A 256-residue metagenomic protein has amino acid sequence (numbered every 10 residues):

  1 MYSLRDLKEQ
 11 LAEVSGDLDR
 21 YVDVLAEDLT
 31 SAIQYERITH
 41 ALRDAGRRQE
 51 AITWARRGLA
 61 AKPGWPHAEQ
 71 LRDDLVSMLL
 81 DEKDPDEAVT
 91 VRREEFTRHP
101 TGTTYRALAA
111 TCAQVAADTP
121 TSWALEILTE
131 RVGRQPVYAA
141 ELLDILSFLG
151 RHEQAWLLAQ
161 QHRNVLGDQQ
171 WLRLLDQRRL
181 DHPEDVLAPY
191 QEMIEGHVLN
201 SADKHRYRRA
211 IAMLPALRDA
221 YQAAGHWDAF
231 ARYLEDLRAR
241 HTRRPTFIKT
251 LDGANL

Functional and structural regions predicted by a protein language model:
M1-D6, S15-D19, D28-R37, Q49-E50 (+9 more regions): Generic helix N-cap/helix-start motif at coil->alpha-helix transitions
E9-A12, V22, A26, T39-R43 (+10 more regions): Conserved small-residue packing positions in alpha-helical repeats and bundles
R20-D23, T53, T90, L157 (+3 more regions): Primarily a tetratricopeptide repeat
L25-D28, A32, A55, K62-P63 (+10 more regions): Alpha-helical junction/boundary sensor with strong preference for TPR arrays
I33, G46-R48, D84, H241-L251: Alpha-helical solenoid scaffolds in eukaryotic macromolecular assemblies
I145-L146, A159, V186: Acidic, Mg2+-coordinating catalytic modules of nucleic-acid enzymes
Q170-Q222, D228: Structured C-terminal portions of repeat-based eukaryotic scaffold domains
R208-L256: C-terminal non-catalytic interaction modules
